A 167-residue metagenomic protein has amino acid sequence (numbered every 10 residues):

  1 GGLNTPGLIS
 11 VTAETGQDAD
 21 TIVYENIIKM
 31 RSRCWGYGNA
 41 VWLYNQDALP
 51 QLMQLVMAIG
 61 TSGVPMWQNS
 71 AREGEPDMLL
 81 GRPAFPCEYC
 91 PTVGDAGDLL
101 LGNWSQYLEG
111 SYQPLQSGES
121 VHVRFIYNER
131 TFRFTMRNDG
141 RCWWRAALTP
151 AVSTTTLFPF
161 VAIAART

Functional and structural regions predicted by a protein language model:
G1-T167: Structured, hydrophobic secondary-structure cores that serve as assembly/anchoring elements
